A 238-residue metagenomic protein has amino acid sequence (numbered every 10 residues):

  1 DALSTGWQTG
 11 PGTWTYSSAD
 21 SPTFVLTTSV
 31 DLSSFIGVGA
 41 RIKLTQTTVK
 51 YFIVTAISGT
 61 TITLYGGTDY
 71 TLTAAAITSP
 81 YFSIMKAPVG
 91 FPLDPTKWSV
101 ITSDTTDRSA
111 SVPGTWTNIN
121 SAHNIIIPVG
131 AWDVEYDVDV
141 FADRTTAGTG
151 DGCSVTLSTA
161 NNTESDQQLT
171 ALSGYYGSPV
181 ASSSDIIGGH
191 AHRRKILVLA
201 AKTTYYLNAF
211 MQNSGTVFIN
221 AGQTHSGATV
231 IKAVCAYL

Functional and structural regions predicted by a protein language model:
D1-L3, V234: A signal for long, low-complexity, Ser/Thr/Asn-enriched, surface-exposed stalk/shaft and domain-boundary segments
L3-A40, W98-R108: Exposed extracellular interaction/assembly regions and N-terminal maturation sites
T5-Y16, Q46-V49, G66-A76: Family-positioned intrinsically disordered, low-complexity linker/tail segments enriched in G/S/T/P and charged
P11-A19, I53-I57, N124, L197: Short, exposed beta-strand/loop patches in secreted or surface proteins that constitute
F24-L26, G39, V54, I62-L64 (+2 more regions): Extracellular/surface recognition and adhesion modules
V25-S33, T45, L64-Y70: A structural micro-motif recognizing beta-strand termini and the immediately following turn/loop segments
D31-T60: Ser/Thr/Gly-rich low-complexity blocks that favor extended beta-strand/coil architectures
S58, G67-L238: Extracellular jelly-roll beta-sandwich "head" domains, especially the C-terminal globular C1q domain
